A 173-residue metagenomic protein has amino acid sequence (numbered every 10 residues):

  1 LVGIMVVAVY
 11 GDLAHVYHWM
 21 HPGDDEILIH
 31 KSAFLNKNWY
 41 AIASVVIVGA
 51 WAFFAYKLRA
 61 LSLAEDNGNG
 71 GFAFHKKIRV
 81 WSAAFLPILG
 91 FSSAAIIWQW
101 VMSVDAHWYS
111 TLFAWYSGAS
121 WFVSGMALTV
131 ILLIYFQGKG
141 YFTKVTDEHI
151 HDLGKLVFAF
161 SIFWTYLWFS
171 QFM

Functional and structural regions predicted by a protein language model:
L1-A60, G68: Intramembrane catalytic core of multi-pass membrane enzymes that act on lipidic substrates
K37-M173: Long, contiguous internal "core" modules enriched in hydrophobic/ aromatic residues
